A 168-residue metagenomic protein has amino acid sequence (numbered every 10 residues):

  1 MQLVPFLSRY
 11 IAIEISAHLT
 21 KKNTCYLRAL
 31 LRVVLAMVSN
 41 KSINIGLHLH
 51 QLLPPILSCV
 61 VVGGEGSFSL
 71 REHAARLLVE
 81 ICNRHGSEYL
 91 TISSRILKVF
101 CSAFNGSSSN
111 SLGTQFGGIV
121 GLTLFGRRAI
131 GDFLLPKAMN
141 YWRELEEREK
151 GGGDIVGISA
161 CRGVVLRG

Functional and structural regions predicted by a protein language model:
M1-L57, G86, L122-I130, L134 (+3 more regions): Alpha-helical solenoid scaffolds in large eukaryotic transport, assembly, and signaling factors
I13-H18, A36-S42, V62-G63, E80-I81 (+2 more regions): Short interface patches used for recognition in eukaryotic signaling and trafficking proteins
A17-C25, S58-L70, A103-T114, F125-R128 (+1 more regions): Short coil/turn segments at helix-helix junctions and helix-capping linkers within large alpha-helical proteins
L30, R71-A74, Q115-G118, R162-V165: Conserved hydrophobic register position within alpha-solenoid helical repeats
I45-H50, G64-F68, Y89-S94, F133-K137 (+1 more regions): Structured alpha-helical bundle/scaffold domains in large eukaryotic membrane-trafficking regulators
H48-G63, E72-L77, I92-I96: Structured all-alpha helical bundle cores of eukaryotic regulatory proteins
A74, L78-L145: Extended, charged alpha-helical interaction scaffolds
